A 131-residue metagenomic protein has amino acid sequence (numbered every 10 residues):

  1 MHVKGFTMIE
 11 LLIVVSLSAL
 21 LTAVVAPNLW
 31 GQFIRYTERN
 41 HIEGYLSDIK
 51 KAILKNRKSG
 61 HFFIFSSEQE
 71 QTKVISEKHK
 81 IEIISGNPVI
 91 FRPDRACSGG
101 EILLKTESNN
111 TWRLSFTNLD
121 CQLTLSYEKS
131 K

Functional and structural regions predicted by a protein language model:
M1, D94-A96: A short catalytic or substrate-binding loop motif that flags glycine-/basic-rich loops and adjacent residues that bind
M1-L29: N-terminal single-pass transmembrane signal-anchor helix
I34-F63: Membrane-proximal N-terminal amphipathic helix
N56-K78: Short, glycine/small-hydrophobic-rich surface segments
E68, A96-G100: A short, compositionally biased
E70-P93: Extracytoplasmic/periplasmic/luminal assembly and interaction segments in envelope/secretory/respiratory proteins
E101, K105-K131: Low-complexity, S/T/G/P-rich flexible repeat/linker segments used as non-globular hinges and stalks within
